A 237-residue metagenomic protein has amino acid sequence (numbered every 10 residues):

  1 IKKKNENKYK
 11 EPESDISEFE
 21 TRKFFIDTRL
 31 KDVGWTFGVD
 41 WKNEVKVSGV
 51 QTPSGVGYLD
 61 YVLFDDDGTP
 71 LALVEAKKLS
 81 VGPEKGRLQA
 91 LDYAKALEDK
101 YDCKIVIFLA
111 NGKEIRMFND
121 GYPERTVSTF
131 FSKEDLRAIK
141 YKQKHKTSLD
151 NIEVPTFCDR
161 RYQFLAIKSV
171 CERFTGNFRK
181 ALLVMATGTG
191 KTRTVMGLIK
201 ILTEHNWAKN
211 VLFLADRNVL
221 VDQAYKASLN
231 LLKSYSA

Functional and structural regions predicted by a protein language model:
I1-L73, K77-N210, V219-Y235: ATP-dependent helicase/translocase motor core
F213: Conserved SAM-binding loop
D216: Short beta->alpha hinge that forms the Motif I/post-I loop of the SAM-binding pocket
